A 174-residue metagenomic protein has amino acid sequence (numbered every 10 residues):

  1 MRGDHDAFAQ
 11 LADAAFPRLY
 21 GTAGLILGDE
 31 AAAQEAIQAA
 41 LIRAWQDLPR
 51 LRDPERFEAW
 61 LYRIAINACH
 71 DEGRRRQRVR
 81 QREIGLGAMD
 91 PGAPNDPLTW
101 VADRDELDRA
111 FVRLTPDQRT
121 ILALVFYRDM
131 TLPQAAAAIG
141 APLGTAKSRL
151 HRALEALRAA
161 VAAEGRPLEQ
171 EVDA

Functional and structural regions predicted by a protein language model:
R2-G21: A short, charge-rich alpha-helical start-of-domain segment used by transcription regulators
A14-P17, I26-G28, A123-T131: Short helix-capping/turn signature of helix-turn-helix
F16, Y20, L41, T115 (+2 more regions): C-terminal flanking helix
F16-G21, E30-D47: Conserved RNAP core-binding helix
E35-I42, E55-N67: Structural recognition of an alpha-helix C-terminal capping motif at a helix-to-coil junction
Q46-D53, R63-I84, W100, R152 (+2 more regions): Arg/Lys-rich amphipathic alpha helix in sigma70-family domain 2
Q81, M89, W100-R104, R109-R113 (+2 more regions): C-terminal edge and immediately downstream basic/flexible tail or linker adjoining helix-turn-helix-like DNA-binding
V112-T120, L124, R128-T145, A156-A159: Helix-turn-helix DNA-binding module
